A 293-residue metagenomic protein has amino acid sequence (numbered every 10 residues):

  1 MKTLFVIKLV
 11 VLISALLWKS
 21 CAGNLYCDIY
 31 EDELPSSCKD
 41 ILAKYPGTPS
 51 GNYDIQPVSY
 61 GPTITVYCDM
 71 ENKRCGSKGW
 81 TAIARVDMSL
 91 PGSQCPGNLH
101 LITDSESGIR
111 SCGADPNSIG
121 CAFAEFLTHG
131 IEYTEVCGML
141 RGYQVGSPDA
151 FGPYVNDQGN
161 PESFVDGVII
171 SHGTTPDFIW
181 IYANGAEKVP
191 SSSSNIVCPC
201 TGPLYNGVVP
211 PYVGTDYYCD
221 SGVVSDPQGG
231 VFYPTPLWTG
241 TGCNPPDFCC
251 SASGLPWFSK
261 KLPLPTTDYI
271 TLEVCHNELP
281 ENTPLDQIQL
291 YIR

Functional and structural regions predicted by a protein language model:
K2-R293: Mature extracellular or lumenal effector domains of secreted proteins and single-pass membrane receptors/adhesion
